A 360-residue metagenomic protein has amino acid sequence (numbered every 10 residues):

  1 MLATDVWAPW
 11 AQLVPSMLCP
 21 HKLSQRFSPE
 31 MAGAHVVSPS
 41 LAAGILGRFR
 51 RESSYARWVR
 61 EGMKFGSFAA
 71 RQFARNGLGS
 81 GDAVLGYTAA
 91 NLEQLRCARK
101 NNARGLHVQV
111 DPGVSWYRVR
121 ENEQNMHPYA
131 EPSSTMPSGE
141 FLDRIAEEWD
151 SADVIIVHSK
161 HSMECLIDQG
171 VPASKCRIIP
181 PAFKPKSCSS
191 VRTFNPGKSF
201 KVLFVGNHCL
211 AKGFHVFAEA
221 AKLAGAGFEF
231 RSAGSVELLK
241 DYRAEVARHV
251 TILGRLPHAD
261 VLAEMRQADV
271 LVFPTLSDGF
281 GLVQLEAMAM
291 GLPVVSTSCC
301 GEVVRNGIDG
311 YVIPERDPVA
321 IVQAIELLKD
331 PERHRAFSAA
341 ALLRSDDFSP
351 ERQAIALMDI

Functional and structural regions predicted by a protein language model:
L41-R57, N101-D143: Acceptor-binding helix/loop patch of EC 2.4 sugar-transfer enzymes, predominantly nucleotide-sugar-dependent
P181-K184, S190-K212, A218-K222, R231: Conserved donor-binding/catalytic core segment of Leloir-type glycosyltransferases
V205, G227-Y242: Glycosyltransferase donor-sugar binding loop
K240-L262: Nucleotide-activated donor-binding/catalytic signature segment of Leloir-type glycosyltransferases, i.e., the conserved
A263-A268: Short alpha-helical donor nucleotide-sugar binding micro-motif in glycosyltransferases
L276: Aromatic "clamp/platform" in nucleotide-sugar-dependent glycosyltransferases that forms part of the donor/acceptor
P293-S296: Short hydrophobic beta-strand element within catalytic cores of glycosyltransferases and related nucleotide-activated
G307, Y311-D317, L327-E332: Conserved acidic donor-binding segment of nucleotide-sugar-dependent glycosyltransferases
